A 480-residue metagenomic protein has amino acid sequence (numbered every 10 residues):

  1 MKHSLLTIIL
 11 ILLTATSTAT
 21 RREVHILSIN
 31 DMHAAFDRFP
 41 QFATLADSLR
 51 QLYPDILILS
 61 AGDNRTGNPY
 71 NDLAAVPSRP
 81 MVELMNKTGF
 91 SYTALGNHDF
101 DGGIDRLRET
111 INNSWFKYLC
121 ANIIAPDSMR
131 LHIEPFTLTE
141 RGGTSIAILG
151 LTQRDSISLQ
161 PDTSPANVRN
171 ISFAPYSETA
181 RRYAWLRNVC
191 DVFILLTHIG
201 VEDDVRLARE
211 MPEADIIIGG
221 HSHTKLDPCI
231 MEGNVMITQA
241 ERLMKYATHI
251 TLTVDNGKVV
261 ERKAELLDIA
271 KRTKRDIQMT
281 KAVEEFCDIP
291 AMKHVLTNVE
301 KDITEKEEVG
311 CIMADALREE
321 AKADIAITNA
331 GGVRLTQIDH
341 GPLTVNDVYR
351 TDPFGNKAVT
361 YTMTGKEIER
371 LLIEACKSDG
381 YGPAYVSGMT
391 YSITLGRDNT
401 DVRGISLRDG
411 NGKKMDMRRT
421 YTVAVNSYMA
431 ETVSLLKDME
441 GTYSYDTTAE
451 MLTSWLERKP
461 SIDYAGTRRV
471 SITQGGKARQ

Functional and structural regions predicted by a protein language model:
M1-R21, L252: Bacterial Sec-dependent N-terminal signal peptides
A15-T18, T137-E140, G412-M415: Short boundary motifs at domain starts and secondary-structure transition points
T20-K274, Q278-T280, E307-A316, A326 (+4 more regions): Acidic, metal/ion-coordinating pockets
R22-E23, I29, S48-Q51, N167 (+4 more regions): Catalytic centers of hydrolytic enzymes
